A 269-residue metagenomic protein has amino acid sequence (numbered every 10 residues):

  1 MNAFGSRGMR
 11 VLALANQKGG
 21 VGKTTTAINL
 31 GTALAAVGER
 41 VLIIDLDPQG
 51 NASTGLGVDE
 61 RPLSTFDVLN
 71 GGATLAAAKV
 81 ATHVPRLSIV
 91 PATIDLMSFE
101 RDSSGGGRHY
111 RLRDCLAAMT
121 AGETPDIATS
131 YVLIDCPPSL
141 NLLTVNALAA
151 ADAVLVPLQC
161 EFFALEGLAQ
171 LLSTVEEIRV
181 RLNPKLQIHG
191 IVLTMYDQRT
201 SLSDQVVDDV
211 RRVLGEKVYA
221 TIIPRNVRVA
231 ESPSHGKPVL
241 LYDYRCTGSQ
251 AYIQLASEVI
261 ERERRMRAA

Functional and structural regions predicted by a protein language model:
M1-A269: P-loop NTP-binding core
